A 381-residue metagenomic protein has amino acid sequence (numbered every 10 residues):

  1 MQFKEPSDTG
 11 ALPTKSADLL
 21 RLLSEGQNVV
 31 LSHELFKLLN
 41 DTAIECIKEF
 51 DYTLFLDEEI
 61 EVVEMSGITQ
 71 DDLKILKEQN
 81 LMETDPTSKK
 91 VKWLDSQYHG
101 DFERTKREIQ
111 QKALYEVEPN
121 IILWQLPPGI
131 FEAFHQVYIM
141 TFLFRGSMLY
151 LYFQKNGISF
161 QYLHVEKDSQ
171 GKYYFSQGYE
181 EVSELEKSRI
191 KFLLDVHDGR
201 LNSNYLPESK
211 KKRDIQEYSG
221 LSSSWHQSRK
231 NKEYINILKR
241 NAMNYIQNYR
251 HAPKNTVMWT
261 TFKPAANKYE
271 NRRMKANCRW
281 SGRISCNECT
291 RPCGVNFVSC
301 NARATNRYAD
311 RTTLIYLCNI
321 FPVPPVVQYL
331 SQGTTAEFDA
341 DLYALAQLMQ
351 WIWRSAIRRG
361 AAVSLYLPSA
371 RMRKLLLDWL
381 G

Functional and structural regions predicted by a protein language model:
M1, L39-A43, M65-G67, S147-F153 (+4 more regions): A short acidic (Asp/Glu
Q2-L38: Inter-Walker segment of RecA-like/P-loop motor cores
S7-A11, E58-V62, K263-A265, P368-R373: Short beta-alpha junction loops
G26, E34-K37, A43-E116: SF2 helicase catalytic motif II
V30-N40, V62-E64, G282-L375, W379: Conserved RecA-like P-loop NTPase helicase motor core
V30-S32, L54-D57, V137-T141, Q161-H164 (+3 more regions): A structural signal for short, well-ordered beta-strand segments and their strand-loop junctions that often border
A43-D51, P128-F134, Y308-D310, R354-A361: Short, conserved loop/helix-junction motifs that constitute active-site signature segments in enzyme catalytic cores
L126, E132-Q136, F142-A304, V323 (+2 more regions): Conserved helicase/translocase motor-coupling segment
